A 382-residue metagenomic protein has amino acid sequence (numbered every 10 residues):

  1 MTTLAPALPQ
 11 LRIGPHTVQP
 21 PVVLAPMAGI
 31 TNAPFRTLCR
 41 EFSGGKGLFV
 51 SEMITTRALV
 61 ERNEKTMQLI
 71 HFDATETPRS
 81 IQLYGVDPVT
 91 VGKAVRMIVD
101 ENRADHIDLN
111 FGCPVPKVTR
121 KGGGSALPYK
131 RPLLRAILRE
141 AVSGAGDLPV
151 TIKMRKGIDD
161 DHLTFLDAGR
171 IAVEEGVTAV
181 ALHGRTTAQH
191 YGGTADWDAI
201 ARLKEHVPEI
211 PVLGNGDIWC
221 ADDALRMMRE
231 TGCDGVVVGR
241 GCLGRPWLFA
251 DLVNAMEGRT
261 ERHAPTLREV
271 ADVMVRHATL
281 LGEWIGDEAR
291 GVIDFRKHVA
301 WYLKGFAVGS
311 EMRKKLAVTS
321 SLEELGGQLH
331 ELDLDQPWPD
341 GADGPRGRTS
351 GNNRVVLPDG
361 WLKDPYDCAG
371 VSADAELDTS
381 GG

Functional and structural regions predicted by a protein language model:
M1-V18, V22, A28, T164-A179 (+4 more regions): Alpha/beta catalytic cores of nucleotide-metabolism and tRNA/nucleoside-modifying enzymes
T2-R12, M27-E101: Glycine-rich, positively charged N-terminal anion/phosphate-binding segment
G14-P21, R57-P78, C113-G123, S143-K156: N-terminal small/glycine-rich loop or linker at the start of catalytic domains across soluble metabolic enzymes
V22-A25, F49-S51, R79-L83, I107 (+4 more regions): Hydrophobic faces of well-ordered beta-strands that scaffold small-molecule active sites in alpha/beta enzyme cores
M27, I54-T56, Y84-V86, G112-P114 (+4 more regions): Active-site beta-loop-alpha junctions enriched in small/polar residues
N32, A58, P114-V118, D159-D161 (+3 more regions): Conserved protein kinase catalytic core
E41, G92-G123, L127, R131-I210: Alpha/beta enzyme core
